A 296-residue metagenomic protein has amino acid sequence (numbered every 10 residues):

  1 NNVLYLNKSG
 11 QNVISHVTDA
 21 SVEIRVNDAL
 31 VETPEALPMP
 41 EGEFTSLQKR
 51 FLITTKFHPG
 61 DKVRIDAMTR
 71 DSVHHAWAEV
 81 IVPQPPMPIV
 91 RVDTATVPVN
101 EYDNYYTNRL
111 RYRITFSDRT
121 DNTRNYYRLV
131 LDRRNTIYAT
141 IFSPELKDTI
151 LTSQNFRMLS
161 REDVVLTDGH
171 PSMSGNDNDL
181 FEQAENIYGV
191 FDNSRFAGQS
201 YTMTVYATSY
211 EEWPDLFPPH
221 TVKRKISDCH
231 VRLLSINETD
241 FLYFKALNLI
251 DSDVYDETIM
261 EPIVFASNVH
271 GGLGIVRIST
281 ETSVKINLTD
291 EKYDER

Functional and structural regions predicted by a protein language model:
N1-R296: A sequence/structural signal for flexible, mid-protein segments enriched in small/helix-disrupting residues
